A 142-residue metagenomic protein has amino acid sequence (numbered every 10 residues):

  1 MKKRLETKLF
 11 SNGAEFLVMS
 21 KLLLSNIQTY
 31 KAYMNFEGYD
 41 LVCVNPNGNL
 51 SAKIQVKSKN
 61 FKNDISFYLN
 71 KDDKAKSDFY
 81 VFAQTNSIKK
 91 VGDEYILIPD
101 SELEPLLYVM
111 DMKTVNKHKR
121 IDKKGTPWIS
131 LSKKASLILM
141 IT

Functional and structural regions predicted by a protein language model:
M1-E37, V42-T142: Mixed-charge (Asp/Glu-Lys/Arg
